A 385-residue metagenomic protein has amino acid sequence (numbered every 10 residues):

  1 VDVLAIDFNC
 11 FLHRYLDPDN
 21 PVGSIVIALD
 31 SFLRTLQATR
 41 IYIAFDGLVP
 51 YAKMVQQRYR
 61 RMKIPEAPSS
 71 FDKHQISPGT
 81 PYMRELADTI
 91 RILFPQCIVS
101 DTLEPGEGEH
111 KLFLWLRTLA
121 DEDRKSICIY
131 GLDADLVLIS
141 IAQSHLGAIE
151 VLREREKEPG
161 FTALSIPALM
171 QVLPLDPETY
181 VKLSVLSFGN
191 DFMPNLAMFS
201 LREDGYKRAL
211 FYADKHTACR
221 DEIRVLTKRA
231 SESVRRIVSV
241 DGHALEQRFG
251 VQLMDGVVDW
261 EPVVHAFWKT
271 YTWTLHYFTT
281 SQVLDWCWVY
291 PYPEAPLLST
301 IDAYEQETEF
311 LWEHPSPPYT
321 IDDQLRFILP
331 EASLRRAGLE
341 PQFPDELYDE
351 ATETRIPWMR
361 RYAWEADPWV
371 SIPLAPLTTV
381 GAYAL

Functional and structural regions predicted by a protein language model:
V1-L385: Noncatalytic, typically N-terminal accessory segments of nucleic acid-processing enzymes and closely related
